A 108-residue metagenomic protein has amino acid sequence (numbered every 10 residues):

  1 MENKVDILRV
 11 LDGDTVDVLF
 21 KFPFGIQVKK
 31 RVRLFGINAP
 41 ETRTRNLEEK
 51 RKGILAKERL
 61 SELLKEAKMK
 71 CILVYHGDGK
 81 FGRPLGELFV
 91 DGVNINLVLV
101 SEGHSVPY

Functional and structural regions predicted by a protein language model:
M1-Y108: Small beta-barrel nucleic-acid-binding modules, primarily SNase/OB-fold domains and secondarily Tudor-like barrels
